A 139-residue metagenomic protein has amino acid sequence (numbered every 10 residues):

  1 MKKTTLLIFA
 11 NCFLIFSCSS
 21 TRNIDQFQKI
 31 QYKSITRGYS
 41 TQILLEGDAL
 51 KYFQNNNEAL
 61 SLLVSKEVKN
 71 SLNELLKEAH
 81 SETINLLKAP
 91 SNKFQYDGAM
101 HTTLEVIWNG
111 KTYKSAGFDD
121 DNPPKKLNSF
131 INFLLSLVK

Functional and structural regions predicted by a protein language model:
M1-Q26: Bacterial Sec-dependent N-terminal signal peptides
K2-K3, D48-K51, H80, E105: Solvent-exposed, well-ordered amphipathic alpha-helical segments that flank/support binding or catalytic loops
K3-T4, N11, N57, N73 (+1 more regions): Generic N-terminal initiation segments characterized by hydrophobic and/or small/turn-forming residues
N11, L50, D120-D121: Generic hydrophobic/packing signal
S20-I35, L60, V64-E67, N73 (+1 more regions): Short, well-ordered, aromatic-rich surface patches in folded extracellular/luminal domains
G38-K69: Post-signal-peptide N-terminal segment of Sec-exported extracytoplasmic proteins
